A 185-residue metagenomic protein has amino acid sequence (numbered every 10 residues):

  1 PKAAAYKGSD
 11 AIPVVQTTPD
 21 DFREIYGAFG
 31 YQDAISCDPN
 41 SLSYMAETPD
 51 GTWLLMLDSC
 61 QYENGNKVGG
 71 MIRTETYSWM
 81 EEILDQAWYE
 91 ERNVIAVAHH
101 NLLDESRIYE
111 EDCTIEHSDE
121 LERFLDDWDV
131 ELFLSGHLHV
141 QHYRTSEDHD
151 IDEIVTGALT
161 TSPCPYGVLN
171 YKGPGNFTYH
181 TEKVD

Functional and structural regions predicted by a protein language model:
P1, S59-C60, H99-N101, G136-L138 (+2 more regions): Active-site metal-binding loops of divalent metal-dependent hydrolases
P1-W79: Extended active-site neighborhood of metal-dependent phosphoesterases/phosphodiesterases
I12-E24, S36-N40, L134, I151-T161 (+1 more regions): Active-site-adjacent helix-turn-beta-strand microarchitecture at beta-sheet edges that either contains or buttresses
S41-E47, T145, Y166-V168: Short, surface-exposed beta-strand/loop micro-motifs that present aromatic residues
E47-T48, W53-L55, N66-D152: His/acidic metal-ligating clusters that form di-metal
D50, T161-C164: Short, solvent-exposed loop/turn segments at the edges of secondary structure
K67, C164-G167: Short conserved micro-motifs at the rims of enzyme active sites and ligand-binding pockets
K172-D185: A short C-terminal boundary segment appended to hydrolase-like catalytic domains
